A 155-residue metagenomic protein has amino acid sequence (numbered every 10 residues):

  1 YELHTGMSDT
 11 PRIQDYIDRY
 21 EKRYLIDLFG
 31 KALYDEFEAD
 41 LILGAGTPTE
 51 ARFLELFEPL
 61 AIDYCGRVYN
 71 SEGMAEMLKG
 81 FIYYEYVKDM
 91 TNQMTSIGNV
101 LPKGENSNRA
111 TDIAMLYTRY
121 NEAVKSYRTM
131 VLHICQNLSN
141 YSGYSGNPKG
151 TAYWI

Functional and structural regions predicted by a protein language model:
Y1-A75, D89-S96, L101, E105 (+1 more regions): Conserved short "hinge" loops at termini or chain/domain junctions
E85-V87: Short glycine-rich beta-strand segments
G104-A114: Eukaryote-specific, cytoplasm-facing alpha-helical/coiled-coil scaffolding segments in long proteins
